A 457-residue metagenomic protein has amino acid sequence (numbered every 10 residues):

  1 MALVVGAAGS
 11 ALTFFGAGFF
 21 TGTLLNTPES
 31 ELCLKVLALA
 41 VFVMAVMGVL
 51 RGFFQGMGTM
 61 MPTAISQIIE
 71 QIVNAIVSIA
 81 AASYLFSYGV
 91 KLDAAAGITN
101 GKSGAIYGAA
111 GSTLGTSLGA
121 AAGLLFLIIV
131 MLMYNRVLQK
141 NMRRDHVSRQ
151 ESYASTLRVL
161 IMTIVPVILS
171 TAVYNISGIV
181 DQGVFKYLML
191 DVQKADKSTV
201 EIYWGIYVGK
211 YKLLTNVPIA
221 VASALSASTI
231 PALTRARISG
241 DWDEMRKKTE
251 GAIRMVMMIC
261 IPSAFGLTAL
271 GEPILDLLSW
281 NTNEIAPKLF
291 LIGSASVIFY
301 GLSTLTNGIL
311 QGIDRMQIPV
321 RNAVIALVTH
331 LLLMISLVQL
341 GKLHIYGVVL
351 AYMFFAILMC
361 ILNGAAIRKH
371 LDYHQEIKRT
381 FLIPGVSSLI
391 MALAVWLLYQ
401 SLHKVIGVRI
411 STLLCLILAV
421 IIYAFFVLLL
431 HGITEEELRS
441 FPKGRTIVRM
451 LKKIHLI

Functional and structural regions predicted by a protein language model:
M1-V4, L12, L157, I161 (+6 more regions): Interfacial transmembrane-helix starts/ends
G18-V36, E250, L267-V297: Interfacial segments at transmembrane-helix termini and the short loops linking adjacent helices
A45-Q67, A295-I325: Membrane-interface junctions at transmembrane-helix termini in multi-pass inner-membrane proteins
M61, I72-L125, V130, Q317 (+5 more regions): Membrane-interface helix-loop junctions in multi-pass transport and translocation proteins
K91-A110, I128-T171, G240-D243, K369-P384: Interhelical loop/hinge segments that connect adjacent transmembrane helices in multipass membrane
A195, T199-A222, I253-M255: Alpha-helical transmembrane segments of polytopic membrane transporters and translocases
I219-S239: Helix-loop junctions and terminal segments of transmembrane helices in multi-pass membrane transport/translocation
L397-I457: Membrane-proximal transmembrane or re-entrant/amphipathic helices at the cytosolic face
